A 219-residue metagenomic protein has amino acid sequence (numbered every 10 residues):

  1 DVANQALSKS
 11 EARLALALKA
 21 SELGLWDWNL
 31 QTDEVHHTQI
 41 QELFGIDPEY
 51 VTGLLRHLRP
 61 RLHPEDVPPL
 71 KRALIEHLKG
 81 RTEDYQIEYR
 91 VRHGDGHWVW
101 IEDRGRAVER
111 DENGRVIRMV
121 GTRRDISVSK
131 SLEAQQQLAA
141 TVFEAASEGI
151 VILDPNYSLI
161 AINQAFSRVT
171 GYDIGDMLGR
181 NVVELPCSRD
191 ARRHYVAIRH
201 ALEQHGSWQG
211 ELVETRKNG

Functional and structural regions predicted by a protein language model:
D1-A12, E65, R115, T122-L138: PAS-associated C-terminal cap
N4, A201, R216-G219: Short, intrinsically disordered, charge-balanced linker/junction segments flanking boundaries in proteins
A6, R13, A20, E88 (+7 more regions): Signal-transducing coiled-coil linker
L14-R61, E102, A140-D173, M177: PAS-family sensory domain signal
L30, H93, D111, D154 (+1 more regions): Short, acidic, Ser/Thr-enriched surface-loop or helix-capping motifs
L43-M119, G179-L185, R189-W208: PAS-family sensory domains
